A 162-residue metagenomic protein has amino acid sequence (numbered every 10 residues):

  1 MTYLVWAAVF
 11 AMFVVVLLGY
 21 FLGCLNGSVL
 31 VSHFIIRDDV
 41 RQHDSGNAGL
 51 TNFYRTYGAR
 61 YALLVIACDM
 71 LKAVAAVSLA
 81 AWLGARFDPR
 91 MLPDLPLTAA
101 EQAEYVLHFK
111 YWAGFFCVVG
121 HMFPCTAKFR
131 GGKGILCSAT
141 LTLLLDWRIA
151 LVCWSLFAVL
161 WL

Functional and structural regions predicted by a protein language model:
M1-A11: N-terminal membrane topogenic signal
L4-W6, T51-T56, Q102-E104, R130: Helix-boundary and loop/linker segments of multi-pass membrane transporters
F10-I36: N-terminal signal-anchor transmembrane alpha helix
A11, V15, Y61-V65, L71-T126 (+2 more regions): Nucleotide and nucleotide-moiety/phosphate-recognizing core
C24-L30, F129-C137: Transmembrane helix boundary and interhelical junction motifs in multipass membrane proteins
V29-A62, G131: Cytosolic, membrane-interface loops and tails of multi-pass inner-membrane proteins
Y54-G58, F116, G120, G134-L162: Interfacial segments of multi-pass membrane proteins
